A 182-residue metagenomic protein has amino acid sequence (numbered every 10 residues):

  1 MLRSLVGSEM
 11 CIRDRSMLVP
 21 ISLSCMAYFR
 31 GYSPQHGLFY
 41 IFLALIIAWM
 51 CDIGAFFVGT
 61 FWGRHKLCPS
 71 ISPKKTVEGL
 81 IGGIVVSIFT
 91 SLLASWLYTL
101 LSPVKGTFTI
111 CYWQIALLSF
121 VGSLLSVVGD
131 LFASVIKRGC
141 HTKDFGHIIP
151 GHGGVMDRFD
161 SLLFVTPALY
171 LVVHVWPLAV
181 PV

Functional and structural regions predicted by a protein language model:
M1-I12: Single conserved hydrophobic/aromatic residue that forms the stacking wall/gate of nucleotide- or nucleobase-binding
D14-G54, T60-H65, P69, L80-V182: Hydrophobic alpha-helical transmembrane segments
T76: Ser/Thr-centric signal marking residues that sit in or immediately flank functional binding/regulatory motifs
